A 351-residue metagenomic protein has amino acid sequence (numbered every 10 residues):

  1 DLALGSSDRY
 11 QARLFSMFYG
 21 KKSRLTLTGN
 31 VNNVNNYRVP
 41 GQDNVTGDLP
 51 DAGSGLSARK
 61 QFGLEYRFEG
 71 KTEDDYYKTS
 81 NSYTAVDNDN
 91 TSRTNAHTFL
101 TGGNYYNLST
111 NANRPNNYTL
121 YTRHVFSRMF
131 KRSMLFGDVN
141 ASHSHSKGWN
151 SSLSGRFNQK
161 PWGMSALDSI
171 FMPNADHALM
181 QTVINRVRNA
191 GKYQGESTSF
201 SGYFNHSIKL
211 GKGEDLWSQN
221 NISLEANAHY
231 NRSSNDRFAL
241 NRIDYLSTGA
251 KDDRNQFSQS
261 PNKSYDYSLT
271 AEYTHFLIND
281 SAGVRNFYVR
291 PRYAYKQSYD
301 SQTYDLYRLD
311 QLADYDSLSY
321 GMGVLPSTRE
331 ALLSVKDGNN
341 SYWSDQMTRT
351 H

Functional and structural regions predicted by a protein language model:
D1-D8, S23-H351: Primarily recognizes Gram-negative and organellar outer-membrane beta-barrels
Q11-F18: Feature captures outer-membrane beta-barrel proteins of Gram-negative bacteria and organelles
